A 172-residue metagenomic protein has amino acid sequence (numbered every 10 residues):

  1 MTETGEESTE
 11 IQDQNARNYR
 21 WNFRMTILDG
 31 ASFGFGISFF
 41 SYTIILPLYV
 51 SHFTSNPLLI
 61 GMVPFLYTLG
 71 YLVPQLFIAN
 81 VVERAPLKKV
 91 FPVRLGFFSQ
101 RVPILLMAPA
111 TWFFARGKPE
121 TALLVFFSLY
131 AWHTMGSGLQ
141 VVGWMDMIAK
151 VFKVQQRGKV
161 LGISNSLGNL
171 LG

Functional and structural regions predicted by a protein language model:
T2-V82, V90-A108, G162, G168: Helix-loop boundary and gating motifs at the non-cytosolic
A31, G96-F97, P103-Q140: Hydrophobic core of transmembrane alpha-helices in multi-pass small-molecule transporters, especially MFS/SLC-type
F53-S55, P86, I148-K153: Short helix-loop-helix connector
R84-L87, G117-P119: Membrane-interface helix-boundary motifs at transmembrane edges
K89, Q156-G158: Cytoplasm-facing, short amphipathic helices at loop-to-helix transitions on the intracellular side of 12-TM secondary
S137-F152: Intracellular juxtamembrane helix-capping segments at the cytosolic ends of symmetry-related transmembrane helices
L171-G172: A late C-terminal transmembrane helix in Major Facilitator Superfamily
